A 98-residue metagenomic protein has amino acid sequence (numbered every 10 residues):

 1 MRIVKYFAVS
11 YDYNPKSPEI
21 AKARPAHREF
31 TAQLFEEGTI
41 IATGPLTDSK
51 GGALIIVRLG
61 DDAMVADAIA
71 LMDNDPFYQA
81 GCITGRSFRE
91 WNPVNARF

Functional and structural regions predicted by a protein language model:
M1-F98: Conserved, structured core segments of small domains
